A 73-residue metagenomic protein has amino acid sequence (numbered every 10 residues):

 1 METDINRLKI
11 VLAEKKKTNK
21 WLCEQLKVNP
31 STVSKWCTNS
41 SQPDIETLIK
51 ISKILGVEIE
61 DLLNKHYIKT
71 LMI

Functional and structural regions predicted by a protein language model:
E2, I10, K15-K16, K35 (+1 more regions): Short, charged recognition helix plus adjacent turn of helix-turn-helix-like nucleic-acid-binding domains
L12, C23, S52: The alpha-helix within a helix-turn-helix
N19, P30, I45-L48: Helix-turn-helix DNA-binding elements, focusing on the entry/boundary residues of the two helices that contact DNA
W21, T32, D61: Residues in the helix-turn-helix
V28-P43: Recognition helix of helix-turn-helix/homeodomain-like DNA-binding domains that insert into the DNA major groove
E46-D61: DNA major-groove recognition helix of helix-turn-helix/homeodomain DNA-binding modules
